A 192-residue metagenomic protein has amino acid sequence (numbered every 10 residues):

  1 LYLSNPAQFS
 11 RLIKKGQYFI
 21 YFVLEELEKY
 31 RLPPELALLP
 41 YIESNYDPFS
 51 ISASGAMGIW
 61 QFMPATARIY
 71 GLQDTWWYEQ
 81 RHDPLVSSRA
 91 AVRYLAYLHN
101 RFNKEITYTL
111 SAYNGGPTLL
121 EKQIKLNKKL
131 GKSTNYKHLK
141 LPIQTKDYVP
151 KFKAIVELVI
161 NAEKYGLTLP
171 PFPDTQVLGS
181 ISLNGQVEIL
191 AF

Functional and structural regions predicted by a protein language model:
L1, P40-I42, Y46, W60 (+1 more regions): Long, contiguous hydrophobic alpha-helical segments, chiefly transmembrane helices and signal peptides
L1-F19, K29-Y30, I69, D74-F102 (+1 more regions): Extracytoplasmic and endomembrane cell-envelope/extracellular-matrix remodeling and assembly machinery
I20-V23, Y41: N-terminal post-signal-peptidase region of extra-cytosolic proteins
L32-F49, T109-N114: Short, functionally critical alpha-helical segments immediately adjacent to catalytic or ligand/cofactor-binding
S44-N45, A65-A67, E157: Solvent-exposed coil/turn segments that connect beta secondary-structure elements in extracytoplasmic/periplasmic
S50-G71: Short, surface-exposed glycine/acidic/tryptophan-bearing loops
